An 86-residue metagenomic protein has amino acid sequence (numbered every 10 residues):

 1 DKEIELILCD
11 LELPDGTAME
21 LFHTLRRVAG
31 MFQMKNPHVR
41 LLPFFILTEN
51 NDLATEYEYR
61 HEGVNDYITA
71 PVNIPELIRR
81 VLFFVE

Functional and structural regions predicted by a protein language model:
K2: Active-site charged/polar residues at nucleotide-handling catalytic sites that mediate phosphoryl, nucleotidyl
E5-K35: Conserved phosphotransfer microenvironments
M19-E20, P37-R40, N50-D66: Alpha4 helix (beta4-alpha4-beta5 surface) of REC/receiver domains from two-component response regulators
D66-I68, V72: A broad helix-preferring feature
V72-V81: C-terminal output helix
L82-E86: The C-terminal output helix
